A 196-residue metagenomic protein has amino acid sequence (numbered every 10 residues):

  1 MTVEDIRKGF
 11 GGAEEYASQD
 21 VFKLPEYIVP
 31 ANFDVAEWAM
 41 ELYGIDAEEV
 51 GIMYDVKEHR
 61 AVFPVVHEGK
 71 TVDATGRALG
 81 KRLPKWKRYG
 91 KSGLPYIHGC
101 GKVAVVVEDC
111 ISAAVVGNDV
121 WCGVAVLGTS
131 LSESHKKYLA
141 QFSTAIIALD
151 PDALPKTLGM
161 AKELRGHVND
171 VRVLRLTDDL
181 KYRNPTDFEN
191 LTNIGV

Functional and structural regions predicted by a protein language model:
M1-A47, K57-R60, E68-V72, A78-K85 (+1 more regions): Non-catalytic accessory segments of DNA primases and related replication-initiation nucleases
E41, V56-S143: Phosphate-handling DNA/RNA-contact segment within nucleic-acid enzymes
I45, R82-Y89, R183-L191: Short, polar loop/linker segments at the starts of domains and inter-domain junctions
V50-I52: Conserved ANL (AMP-binding/adenylate-forming) active-site segment centered on the GW(Y/F)…HTG consensus within
G101-K102, A113-V196: TOPRIM fold recognition
